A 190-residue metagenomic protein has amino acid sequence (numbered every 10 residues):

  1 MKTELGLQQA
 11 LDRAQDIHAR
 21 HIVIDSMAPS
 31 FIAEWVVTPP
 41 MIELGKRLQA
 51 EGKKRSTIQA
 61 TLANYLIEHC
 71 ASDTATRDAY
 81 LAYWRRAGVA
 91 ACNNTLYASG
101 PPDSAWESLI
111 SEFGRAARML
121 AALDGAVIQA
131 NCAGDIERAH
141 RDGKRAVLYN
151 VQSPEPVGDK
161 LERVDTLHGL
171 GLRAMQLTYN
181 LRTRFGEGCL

Functional and structural regions predicted by a protein language model:
M1-L190: N-terminal hydrophobic targeting/anchoring segments and the immediately downstream early-domain regions of hydrolases
